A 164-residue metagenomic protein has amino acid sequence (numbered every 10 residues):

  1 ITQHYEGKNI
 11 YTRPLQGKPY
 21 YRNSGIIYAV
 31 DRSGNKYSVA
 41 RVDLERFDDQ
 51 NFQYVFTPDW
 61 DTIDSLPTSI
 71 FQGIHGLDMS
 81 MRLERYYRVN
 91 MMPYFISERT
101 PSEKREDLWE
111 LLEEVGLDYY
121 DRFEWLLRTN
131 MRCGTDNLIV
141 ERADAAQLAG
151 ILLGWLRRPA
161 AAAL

Functional and structural regions predicted by a protein language model:
I1-L164: Broad phosphate/nucleotide-binding scaffolds in NTP-utilizing and phosphate-metabolizing enzymes
